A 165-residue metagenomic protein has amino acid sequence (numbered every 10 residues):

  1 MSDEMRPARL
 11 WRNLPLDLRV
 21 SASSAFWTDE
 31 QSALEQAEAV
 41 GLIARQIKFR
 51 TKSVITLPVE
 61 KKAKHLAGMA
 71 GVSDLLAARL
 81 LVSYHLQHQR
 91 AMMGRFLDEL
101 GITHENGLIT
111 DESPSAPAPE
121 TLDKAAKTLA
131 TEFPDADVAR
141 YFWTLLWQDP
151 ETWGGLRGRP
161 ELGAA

Functional and structural regions predicted by a protein language model:
M1-D3, R157-A165: Short intrinsically disordered terminal tails
S2-E35: Charged, amphipathic alpha-helical stretches
M5, L18, A44, F49 (+1 more regions): Short, intrinsically disordered low-complexity segments
L10, L100-I102, L162: Short, aromatic- and cysteine-enriched interfacial helices/patches that mediate contacts at lipid membranes
T28-T152: Acidic, low-complexity, intrinsically disordered interaction modules
